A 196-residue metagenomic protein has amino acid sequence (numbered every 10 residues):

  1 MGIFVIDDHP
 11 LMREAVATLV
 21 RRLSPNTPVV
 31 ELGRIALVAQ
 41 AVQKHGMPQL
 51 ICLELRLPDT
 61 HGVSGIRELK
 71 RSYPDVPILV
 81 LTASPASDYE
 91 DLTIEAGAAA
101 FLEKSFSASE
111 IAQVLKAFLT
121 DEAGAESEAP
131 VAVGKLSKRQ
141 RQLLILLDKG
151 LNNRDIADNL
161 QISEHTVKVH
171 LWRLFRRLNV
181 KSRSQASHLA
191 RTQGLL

Functional and structural regions predicted by a protein language model:
M1-S127: N-terminal regulatory/sensing modules of transcriptional regulators
L57, K135-L136, T166: Residue-level "hotspot" positions that anchor or transmit function at local structural transition points
R67, E95, I145, D158 (+1 more regions): A cross-family signal for key residues in well-ordered alpha-helices that form functional helical elements
S105, G150-L151: Short helix/strand-capping hinge loops at secondary-structure junctions that flank key functional elements
L115, L147, A190: Hydrophobic "lid"/C-terminal helical patch of Rossmann-like NAD(P)-dependent dehydrogenase/epimerase domains
T120-K149, D155: Regulatory hinge/linker segments at domain boundaries that couple sensory/effector modules to output domains
N152-Q185, L189: Recognition helix of helix-turn-helix DNA-binding domains
A190-L196: Intrinsically disordered, low-complexity basic tails/linkers immediately adjacent to helix-turn-helix/homeobox/MYB/SANT
